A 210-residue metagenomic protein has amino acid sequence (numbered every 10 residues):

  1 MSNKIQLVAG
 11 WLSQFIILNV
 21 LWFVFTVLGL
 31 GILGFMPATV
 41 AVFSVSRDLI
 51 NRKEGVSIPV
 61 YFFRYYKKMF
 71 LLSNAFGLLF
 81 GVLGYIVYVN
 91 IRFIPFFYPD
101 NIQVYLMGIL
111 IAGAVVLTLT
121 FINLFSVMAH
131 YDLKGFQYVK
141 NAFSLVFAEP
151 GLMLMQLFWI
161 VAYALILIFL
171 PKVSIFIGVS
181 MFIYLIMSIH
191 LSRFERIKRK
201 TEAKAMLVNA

Functional and structural regions predicted by a protein language model:
M1-M107, L117-A210: Helix-coil boundary and N-terminal low-complexity module in membrane systems
A112: Conserved binding/recognition cores within well-folded domains
